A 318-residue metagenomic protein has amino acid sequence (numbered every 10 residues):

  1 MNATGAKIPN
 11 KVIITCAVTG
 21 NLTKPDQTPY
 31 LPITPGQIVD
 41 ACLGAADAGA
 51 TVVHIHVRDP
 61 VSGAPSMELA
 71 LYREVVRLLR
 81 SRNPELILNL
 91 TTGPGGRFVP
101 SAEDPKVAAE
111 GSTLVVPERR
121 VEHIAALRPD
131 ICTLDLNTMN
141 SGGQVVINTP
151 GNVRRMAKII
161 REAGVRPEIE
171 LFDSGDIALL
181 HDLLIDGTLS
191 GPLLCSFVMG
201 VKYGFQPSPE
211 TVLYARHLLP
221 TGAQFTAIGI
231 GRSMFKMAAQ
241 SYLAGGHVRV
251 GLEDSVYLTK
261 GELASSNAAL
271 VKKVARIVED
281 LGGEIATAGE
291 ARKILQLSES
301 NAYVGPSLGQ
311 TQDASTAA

Functional and structural regions predicted by a protein language model:
A3-Y30, P94-E103, T133-N140: N-terminal small/glycine-rich loop or linker at the start of catalytic domains across soluble metabolic enzymes
C16, G63-T92, R155-E162, Y214-G222 (+1 more regions): Alpha-helix-loop-beta-strand connector modules within alpha/beta enzyme cores
D26, T51-V75, S141, V198-M199 (+1 more regions): Glycine-rich, proline-tolerant flexible connector loops at the mouths of alpha/beta enzymes
P35, E68-V146: Active-site beta->alpha loop and helix N-cap motifs at the rims of alpha/beta catalytic domains
I38, A45, H56, C132 (+4 more regions): Conserved, mostly hydrophobic/aromatic
V52, N89, E170, L281-E290: Flexible, glycine/charged-enriched surface loops at secondary-structure junctions
I131-E253, L263-A269: Catalytic alpha/beta core domains of metabolic enzymes, predominantly
L213, H217, A239-A318: Structured C-terminal cap/extension of enzyme domains
